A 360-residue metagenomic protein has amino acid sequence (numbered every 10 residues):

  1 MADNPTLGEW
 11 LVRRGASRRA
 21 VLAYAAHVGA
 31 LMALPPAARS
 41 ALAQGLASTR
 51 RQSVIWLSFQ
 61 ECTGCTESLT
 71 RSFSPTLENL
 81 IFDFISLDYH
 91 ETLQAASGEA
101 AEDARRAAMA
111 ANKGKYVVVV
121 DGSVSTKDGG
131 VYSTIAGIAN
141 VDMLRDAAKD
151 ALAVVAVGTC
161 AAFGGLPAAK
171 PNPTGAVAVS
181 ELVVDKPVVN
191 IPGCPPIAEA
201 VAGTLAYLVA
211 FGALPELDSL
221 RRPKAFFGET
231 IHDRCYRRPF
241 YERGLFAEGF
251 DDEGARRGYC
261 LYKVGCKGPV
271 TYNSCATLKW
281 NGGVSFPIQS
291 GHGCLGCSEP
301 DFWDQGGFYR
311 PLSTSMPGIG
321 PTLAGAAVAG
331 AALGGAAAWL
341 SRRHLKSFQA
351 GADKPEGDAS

Functional and structural regions predicted by a protein language model:
M1-S17, A359: N-terminal secretory signal peptides
W10-A20, A30-S48: N-terminal twin-arginine translocation
R51-S53, Q60, G64, D83-M109 (+6 more regions): Metallocofactor- and cofactor-centric catalytic cores in central/energy metabolism, strongly enriched
I138-A151: Catalytic-core regions built around general acid/base machinery
A210-K279: A conserved mid-domain beta-alpha-beta active-site/ligand-binding segment of alpha/beta enzyme cores
T314-A326: Juxtamembrane/start-of-transmembrane alpha-helix segments at the extracytoplasmic/lumenal side of membrane anchors
A329-R343: Alpha-helical transmembrane segments
F348-S360: Cytoplasmic C-terminal tails of single-pass
